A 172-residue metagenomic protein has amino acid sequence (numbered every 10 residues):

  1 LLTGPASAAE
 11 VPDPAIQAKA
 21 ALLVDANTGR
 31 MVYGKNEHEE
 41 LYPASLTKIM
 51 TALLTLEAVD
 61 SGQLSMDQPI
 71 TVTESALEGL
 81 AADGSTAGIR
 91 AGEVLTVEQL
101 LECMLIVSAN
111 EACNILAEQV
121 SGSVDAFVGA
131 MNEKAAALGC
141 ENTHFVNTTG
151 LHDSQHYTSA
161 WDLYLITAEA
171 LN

Functional and structural regions predicted by a protein language model:
L1-A8: Sec-dependent N-terminal signal peptides of Gram-positive bacterial secreted proteins and lipoproteins
A8-W161, L171: Active-site-adjacent loops and short helices of periplasmic peptidoglycan-processing enzymes
T167: Hydrophobic "lid"/C-terminal helical patch of Rossmann-like NAD(P)-dependent dehydrogenase/epimerase domains
